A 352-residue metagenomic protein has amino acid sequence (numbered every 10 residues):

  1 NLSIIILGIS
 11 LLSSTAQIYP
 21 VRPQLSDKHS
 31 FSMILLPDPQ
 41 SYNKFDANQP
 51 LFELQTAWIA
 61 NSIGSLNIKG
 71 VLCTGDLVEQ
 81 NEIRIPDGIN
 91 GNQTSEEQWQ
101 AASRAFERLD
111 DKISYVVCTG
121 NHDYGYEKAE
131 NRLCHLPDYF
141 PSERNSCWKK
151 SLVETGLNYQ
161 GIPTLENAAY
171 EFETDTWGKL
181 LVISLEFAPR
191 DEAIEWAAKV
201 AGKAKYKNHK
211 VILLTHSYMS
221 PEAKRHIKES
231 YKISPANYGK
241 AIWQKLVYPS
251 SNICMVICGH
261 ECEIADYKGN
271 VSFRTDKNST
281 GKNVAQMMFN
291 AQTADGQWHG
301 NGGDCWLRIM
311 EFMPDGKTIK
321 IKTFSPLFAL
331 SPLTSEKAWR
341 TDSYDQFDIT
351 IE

Functional and structural regions predicted by a protein language model:
A16-T94: N-terminal active-site segment of His-dependent metallophosphoesterases
D27, H299-E352: A short C-terminal boundary segment appended to hydrolase-like catalytic domains
H29-S32, S65-V71, D110-V116, D175-V182 (+5 more regions): Loop/turn elements at helix/coil->beta-strand transitions in domains of secreted/extracellular proteins
S30-N43, E171, G178-A188, L214 (+2 more regions): Active-site-proximal beta-strand elements of phosphoester/diester hydrolases
Y42-K44, E79-E82, T119-K128, L165-A168 (+5 more regions): Active-site environment of divalent metal-dependent phosphoester hydrolases
I83-E195, Y206, K268-M288, R308-E311 (+1 more regions): Extended active-site neighborhood of metal-dependent phosphoesterases/phosphodiesterases
G88-S95, E192-E195, A204-C254: Active-site-proximal segments of metal-dependent phosphoesterases and phosphodiesterases across multiple
V117, S234-P314: Conserved beta-sheet core of the metallophosphoesterase superfamily
